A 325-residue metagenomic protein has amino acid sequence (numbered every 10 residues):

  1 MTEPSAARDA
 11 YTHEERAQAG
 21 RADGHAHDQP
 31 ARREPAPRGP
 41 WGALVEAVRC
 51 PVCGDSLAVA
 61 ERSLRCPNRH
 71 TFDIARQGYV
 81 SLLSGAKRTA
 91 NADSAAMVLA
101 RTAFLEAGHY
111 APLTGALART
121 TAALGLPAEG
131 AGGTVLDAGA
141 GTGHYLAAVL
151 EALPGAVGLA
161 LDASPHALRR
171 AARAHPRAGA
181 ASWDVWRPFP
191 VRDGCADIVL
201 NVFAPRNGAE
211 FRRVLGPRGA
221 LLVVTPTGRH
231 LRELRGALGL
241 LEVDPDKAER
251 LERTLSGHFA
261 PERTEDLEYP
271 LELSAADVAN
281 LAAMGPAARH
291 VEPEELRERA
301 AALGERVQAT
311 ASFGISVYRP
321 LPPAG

Functional and structural regions predicted by a protein language model:
T2-E14, H25-N91: N-terminal auxiliary segments of SAM/dcSAM-dependent transferases
V45-E46, E265-G325: Conserved Class I S-adenosyl-L-methionine
A90-A116: Class I SAM-dependent methyltransferase Rossmann-like catalytic core, especially the SAM/SAH-binding loop
T134-D137, G141-P188: Class I SAM-dependent methyltransferase SAM/SAH-binding core
R187-I198: A short acidic, Gly/Pro-enriched loop at the edge of an enzyme's catalytic core that lines a small-molecule cofactor
G208-L222: A short glycine-rich, Lys/Arg-flanked "PGG" loop and its adjoining helix->strand segment in the class I
A220-E252: Conserved class I S-adenosyl-L-methionine
D244-H258, G285-L296: Short alpha-helix
